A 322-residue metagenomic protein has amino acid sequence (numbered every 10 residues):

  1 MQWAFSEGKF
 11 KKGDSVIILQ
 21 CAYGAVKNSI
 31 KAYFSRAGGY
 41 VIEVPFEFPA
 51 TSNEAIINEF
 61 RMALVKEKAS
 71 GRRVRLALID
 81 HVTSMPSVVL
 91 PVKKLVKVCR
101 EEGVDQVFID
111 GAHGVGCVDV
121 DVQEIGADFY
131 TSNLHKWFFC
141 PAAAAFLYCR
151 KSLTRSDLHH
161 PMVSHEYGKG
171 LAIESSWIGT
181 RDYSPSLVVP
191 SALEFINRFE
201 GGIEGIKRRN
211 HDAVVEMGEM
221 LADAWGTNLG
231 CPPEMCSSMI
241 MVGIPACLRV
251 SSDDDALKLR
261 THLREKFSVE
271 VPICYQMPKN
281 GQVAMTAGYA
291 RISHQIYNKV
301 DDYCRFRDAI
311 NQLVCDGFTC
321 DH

Functional and structural regions predicted by a protein language model:
M1-S15, Y23-K27: Conserved beta-loop-alpha segment that forms the PLP phosphate-binding cup at the N-terminus of a helix
V16, I30, A77-L78, L95 (+7 more regions): Buried hydrophobic positions in well-ordered alpha/beta secondary-structure cores of metabolic enzymes
G39-I42, F48-A112, G116: Active-site phosphate-binding strand-loop segment of PLP-dependent enzymes
E59-S70, K97, G205-R208, G226 (+2 more regions): Eukaryotic N-terminal low-complexity, Ser/Thr- and Lys/Arg-rich leader segments that predominantly function as
I125-G168: Active-site PLP attachment segment
I173-E219, R249: Structural signature of PLP-dependent enzymes
R208-G218, A224-K266, A284: Conserved PLP-binding catalytic core of the aspartate aminotransferase-like
T261, E265-F267, V271-H322: PLP-dependent enzyme catalytic core of the Aspartate aminotransferase-like
